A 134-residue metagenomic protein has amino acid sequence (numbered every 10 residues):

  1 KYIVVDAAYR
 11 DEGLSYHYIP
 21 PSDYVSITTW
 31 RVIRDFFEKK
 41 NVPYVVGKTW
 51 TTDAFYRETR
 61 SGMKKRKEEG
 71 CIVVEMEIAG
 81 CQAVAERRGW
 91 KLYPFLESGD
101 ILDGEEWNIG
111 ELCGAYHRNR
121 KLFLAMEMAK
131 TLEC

Functional and structural regions predicted by a protein language model:
K1-C134: Glycine-rich phosphate- or other oxyanion-binding loops that anchor nucleotides, phosphorylated ligands
